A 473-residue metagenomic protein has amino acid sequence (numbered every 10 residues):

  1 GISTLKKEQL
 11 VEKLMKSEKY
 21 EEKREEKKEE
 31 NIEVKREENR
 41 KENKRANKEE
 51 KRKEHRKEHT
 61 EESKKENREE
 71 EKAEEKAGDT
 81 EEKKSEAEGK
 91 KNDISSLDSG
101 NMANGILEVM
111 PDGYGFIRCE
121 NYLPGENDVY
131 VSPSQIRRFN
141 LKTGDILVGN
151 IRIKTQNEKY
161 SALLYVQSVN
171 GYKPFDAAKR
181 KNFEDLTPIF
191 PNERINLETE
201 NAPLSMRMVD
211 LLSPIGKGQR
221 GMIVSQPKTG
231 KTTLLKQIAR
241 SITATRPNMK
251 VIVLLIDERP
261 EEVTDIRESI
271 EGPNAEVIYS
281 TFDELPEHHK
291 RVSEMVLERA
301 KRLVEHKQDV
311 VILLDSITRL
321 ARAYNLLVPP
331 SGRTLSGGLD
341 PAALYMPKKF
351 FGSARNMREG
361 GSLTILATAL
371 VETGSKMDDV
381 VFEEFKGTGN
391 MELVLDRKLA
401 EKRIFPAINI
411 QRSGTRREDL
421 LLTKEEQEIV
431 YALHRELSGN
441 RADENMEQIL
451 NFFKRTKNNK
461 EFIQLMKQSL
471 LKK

Functional and structural regions predicted by a protein language model:
G1-G100, Y122: Charged, low-complexity terminal tails
L14, L107-P111, C119-N121, P133 (+14 more regions): Flexible glycine-/small-residue-rich
E81-A177: N-terminal "pre-motor" subdomain/linker immediately upstream of P-loop NTPase catalytic cores
S95-A103, L204-M208, V296-K301, F350: Phosphate-interacting basic helix/loop segments used at nucleotide- and nucleic-acid interfaces
G144-I146, G218, L366: Loop/turn positions that initiate beta-strands
R152-I223, T229: P-loop NTP-binding catalytic core
N201-E258, L297: P-loop NTPase nucleotide-binding module
G230, A239-I242, V251-P273, V277-K473: P-loop NTPase catalytic core
